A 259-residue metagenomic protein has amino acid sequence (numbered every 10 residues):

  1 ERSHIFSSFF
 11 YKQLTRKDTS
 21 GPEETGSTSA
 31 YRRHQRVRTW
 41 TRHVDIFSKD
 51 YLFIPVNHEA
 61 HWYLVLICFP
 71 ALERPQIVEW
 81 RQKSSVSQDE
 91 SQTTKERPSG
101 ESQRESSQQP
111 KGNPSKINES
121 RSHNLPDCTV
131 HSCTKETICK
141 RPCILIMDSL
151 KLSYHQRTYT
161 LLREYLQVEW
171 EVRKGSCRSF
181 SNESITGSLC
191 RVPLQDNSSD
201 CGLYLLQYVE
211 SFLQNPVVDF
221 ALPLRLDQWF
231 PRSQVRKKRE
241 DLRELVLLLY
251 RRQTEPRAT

Functional and structural regions predicted by a protein language model:
E1-H131, C139-C143, H155: Cysteine protease catalytic domains with a Cys-His-Asp triad
P142, L150-S153, R157-A258: C-terminal folded domains that constitute the principal catalytic or ligand-binding module of multi-domain proteins
